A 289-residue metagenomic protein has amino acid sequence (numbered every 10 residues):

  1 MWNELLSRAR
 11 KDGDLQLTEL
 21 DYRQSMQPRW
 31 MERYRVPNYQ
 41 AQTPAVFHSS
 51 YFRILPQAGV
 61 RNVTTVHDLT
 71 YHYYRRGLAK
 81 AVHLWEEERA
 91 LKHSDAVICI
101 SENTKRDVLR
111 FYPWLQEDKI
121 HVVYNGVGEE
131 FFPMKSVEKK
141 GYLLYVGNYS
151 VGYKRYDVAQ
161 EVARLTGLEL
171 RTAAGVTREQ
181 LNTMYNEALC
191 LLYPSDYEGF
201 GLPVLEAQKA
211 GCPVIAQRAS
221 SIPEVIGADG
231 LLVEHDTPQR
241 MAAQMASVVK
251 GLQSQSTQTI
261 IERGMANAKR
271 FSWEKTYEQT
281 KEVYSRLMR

Functional and structural regions predicted by a protein language model:
M1-R289: Carbohydrate transferase catalytic cores enriched for Leloir-type hexosyltransferases
